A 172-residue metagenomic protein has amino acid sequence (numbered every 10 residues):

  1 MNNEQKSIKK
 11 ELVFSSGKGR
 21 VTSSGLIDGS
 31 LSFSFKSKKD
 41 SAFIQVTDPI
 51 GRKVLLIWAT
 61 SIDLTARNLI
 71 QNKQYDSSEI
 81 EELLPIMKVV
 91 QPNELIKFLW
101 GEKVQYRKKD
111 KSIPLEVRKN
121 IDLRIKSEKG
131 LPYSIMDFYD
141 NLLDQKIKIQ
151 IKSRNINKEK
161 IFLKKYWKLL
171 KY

Functional and structural regions predicted by a protein language model:
M1-K36, Y166-Y172: N-terminal leader/targeting segments and the immediate start of mature chains
K9-K10, S34, K53-I57, R124-K129: Short linear motifs in intrinsically disordered
V13-G19, I27-F35, D40-V46, L55-I57 (+3 more regions): One face of beta-strands
I27-G29, G51, K119: Residues that act as N-cap/strand-start positions at coil-to-secondary-structure junctions
K36, T60-I62, S78-L84, E128-L131 (+1 more regions): A short, sequence-level motif marking secondary-structure junctions
S41-N93: An acidic-aromatic
N68-Q71, S112-Y172: Non-transmembrane domains of secretory- and envelope-associated proteins
E81-D122: Extended, positively charged loop/linker patches that create polyanion-binding surfaces
